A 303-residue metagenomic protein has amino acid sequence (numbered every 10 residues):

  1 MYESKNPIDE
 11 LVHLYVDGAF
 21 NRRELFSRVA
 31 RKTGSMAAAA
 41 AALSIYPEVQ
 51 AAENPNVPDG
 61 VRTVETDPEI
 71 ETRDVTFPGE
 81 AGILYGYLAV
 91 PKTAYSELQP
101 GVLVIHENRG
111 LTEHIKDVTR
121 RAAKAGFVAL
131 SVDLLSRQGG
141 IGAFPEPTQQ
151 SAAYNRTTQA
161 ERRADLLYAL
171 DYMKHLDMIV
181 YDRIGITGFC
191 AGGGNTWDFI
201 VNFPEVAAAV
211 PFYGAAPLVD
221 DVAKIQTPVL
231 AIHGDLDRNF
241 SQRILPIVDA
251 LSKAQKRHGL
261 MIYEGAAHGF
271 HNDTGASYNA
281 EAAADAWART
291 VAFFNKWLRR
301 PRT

Functional and structural regions predicted by a protein language model:
M1-E24, R31: N-terminal secretory signal peptides
A19-S27, M36-P58: N-terminal twin-arginine translocation
N54-Y95: N-terminal cap/lid segment of alpha/beta-hydrolase-fold proteins
E97, P145-T187, P301-R302: Gly/Ser-rich "nucleophile elbow"/oxyanion-hole loop immediately N-terminal to the catalytic nucleophile in hydrolases
E97-E107: Short beta-strand element of the alpha/beta-hydrolase
Y168-Q226: Primarily recognizes the serine-hydrolase "nucleophile elbow" in alpha/beta-hydrolase and SGNH/GDSL folds
A231-H233: Short beta-strand/loop motif that positions the catalytic acidic residue of the alpha/beta-hydrolase fold
S252, R257-T303: C-terminal catalytic histidine-bearing segment of alpha/beta-hydrolase fold enzymes
